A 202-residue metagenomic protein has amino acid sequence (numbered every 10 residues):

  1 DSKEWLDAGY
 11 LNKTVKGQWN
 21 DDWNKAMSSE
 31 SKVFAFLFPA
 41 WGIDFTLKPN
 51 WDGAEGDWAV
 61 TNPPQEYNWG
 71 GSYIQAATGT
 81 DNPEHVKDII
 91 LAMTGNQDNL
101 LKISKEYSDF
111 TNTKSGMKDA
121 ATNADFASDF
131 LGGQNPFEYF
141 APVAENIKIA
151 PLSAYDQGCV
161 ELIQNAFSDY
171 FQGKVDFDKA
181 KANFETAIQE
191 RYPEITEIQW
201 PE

Functional and structural regions predicted by a protein language model:
D1-P49, E55, E84, A180: Extracytoplasmic ligand-binding clamshell segments of periplasmic binding protein
D1-S2, W23, W41, W58 (+4 more regions): Tryptophan-centric aromatic hotspots in well-structured domains and transmembrane helices
E4-D7, E138-E202: Conserved C-terminal helix/tail region of periplasmic/extracytoplasmic solute-binding proteins
E4-G9, A26, P49, A54 (+7 more regions): Structured segments of extracytoplasmic/periplasmic soluble domains in secreted or envelope-associated proteins
V15, W19, E106-Y107, A180 (+1 more regions): Flexible domain-boundary/linker segments
F34-P39, A59-N62, I74-A76: Structural recognition of the beta-strand scaffold that forms the well-ordered cores of secreted hydrolase catalytic
D44-G53, P64-G70, Q75-N165, Q199-W200: C-terminal lobe and pocket-closing loops of periplasmic/extracytoplasmic Venus-flytrap solute-binding proteins
W58-A59, E145: Proteostasis/folding factors centered on peptidyl-prolyl cis-trans isomerases
